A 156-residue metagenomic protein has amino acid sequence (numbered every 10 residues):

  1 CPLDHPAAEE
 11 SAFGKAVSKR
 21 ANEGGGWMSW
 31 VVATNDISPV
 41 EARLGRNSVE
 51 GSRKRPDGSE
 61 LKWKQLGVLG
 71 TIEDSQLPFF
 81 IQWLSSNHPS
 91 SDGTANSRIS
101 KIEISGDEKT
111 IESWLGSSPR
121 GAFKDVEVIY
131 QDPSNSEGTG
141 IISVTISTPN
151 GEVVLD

Functional and structural regions predicted by a protein language model:
C1-D156: Glyoxalase I/VOC metalloenzyme domain signal
